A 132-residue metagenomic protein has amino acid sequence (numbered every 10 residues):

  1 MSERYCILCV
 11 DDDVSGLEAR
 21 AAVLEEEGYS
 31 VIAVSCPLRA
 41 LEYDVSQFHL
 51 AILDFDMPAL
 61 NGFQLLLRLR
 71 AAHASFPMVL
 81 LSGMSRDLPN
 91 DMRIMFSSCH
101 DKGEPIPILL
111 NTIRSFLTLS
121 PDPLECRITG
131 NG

Functional and structural regions predicted by a protein language model:
R4-S15, R20-L24, A51: Conserved acidic segment of CheY-like receiver
A33-L50: Acidic, metal-coordinating helix/loop segments flanking the phosphotransfer/catalytic sites of two-component signaling
S35-C36, N61-L65: Acidic catalytic/metal-coordinating carboxylates
D54: Active-site residues of response regulator receiver
M57: Receiver (REC) domain active-site loop signature in two-component systems and cognate sites in sensor histidine kinases
F63-A74: Short amphipathic alpha-helix used as the core "switch/output" element in two-component signaling
E104-L117, P121-R127: C-terminal output helix
